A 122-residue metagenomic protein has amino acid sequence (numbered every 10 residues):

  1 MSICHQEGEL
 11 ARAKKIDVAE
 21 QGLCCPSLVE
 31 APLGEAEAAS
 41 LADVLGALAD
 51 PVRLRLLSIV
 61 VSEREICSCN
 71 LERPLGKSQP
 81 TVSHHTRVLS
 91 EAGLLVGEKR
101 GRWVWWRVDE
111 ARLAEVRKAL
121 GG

Functional and structural regions predicted by a protein language model:
M1-L48, A92-L94, A114-E115, A119-L120: N-terminal leader segment of winged-helix/HTH proteins
S2-I3, G76, T81-V82: Intrinsic low-complexity/disordered segments
E35-S78, R100, V104-R112: N-terminal helix-turn-helix DNA-binding core of bacterial DNA-binding proteins
R53, H84-H85: Histidine-centered divalent metal-coordination motifs
E65, V88, G93-L94: Short hinge/loop at the helix->beta-strand junction immediately C-terminal to the helix-turn-helix recognition helix
E72-R73, H84, S90-E91: Alpha-helical residues within the helix-turn-helix
